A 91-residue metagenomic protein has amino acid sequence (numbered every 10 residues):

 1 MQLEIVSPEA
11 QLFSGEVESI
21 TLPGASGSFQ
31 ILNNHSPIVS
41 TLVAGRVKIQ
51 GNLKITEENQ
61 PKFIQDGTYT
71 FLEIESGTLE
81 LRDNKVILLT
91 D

Functional and structural regions predicted by a protein language model:
Q2-D91: Compact, glycine-rich, soluble single-domain proteins
